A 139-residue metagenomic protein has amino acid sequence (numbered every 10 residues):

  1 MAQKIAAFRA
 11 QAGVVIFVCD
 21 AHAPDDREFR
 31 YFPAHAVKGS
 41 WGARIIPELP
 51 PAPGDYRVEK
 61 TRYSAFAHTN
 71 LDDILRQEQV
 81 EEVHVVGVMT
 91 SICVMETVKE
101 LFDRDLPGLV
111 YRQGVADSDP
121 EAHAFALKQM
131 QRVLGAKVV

Functional and structural regions predicted by a protein language model:
M1-Q3: Short catalytic helix/loop segments, enriched in acidic residues and glycine and frequently bearing histidine
A6-Q11, P33-V139: Active-site-adjacent betaalpha module
G13-D20: Short beta-strand segments at enzyme active-site cores
A21-P24, V115-D117: Solvent-exposed loop/turn segments at secondary-structure junctions within structured extracellular/periplasmic domains
D26-R30: Metal-dependent catalytic neighborhoods of phosphoester/phosphodiester hydrolases
